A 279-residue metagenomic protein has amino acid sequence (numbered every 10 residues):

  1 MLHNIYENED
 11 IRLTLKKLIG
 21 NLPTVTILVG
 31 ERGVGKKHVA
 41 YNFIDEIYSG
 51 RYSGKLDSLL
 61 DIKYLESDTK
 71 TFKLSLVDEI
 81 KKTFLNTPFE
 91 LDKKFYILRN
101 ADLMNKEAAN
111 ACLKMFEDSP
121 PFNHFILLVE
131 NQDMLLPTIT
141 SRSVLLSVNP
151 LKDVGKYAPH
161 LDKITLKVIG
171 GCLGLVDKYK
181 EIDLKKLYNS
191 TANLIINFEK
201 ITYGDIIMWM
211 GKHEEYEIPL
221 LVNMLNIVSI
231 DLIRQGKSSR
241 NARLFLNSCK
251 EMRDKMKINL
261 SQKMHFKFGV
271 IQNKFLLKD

Functional and structural regions predicted by a protein language model:
M1-K55, P121-H124, V129-D279: Charged, glycine-rich active-site and insertion segments that engage polyanionic ligands
L13-L18, L74-F95, D102-L103, E107-K114: Conserved alpha-helical scaffold flanking the Walker A/P-loop in AAA+ ATPase domains
L28, L98-R99, C112-L113, V129: Hydrophobic residues in beta-strands of the RecA-like P-loop NTPase core, especially within AAA+ ATPase
R51-S67: Conserved catalytic segments around the Walker B and adjacent sensor/switch elements of P-loop NTPase domains
D61, K94-F95, H124: The start of beta-strands in P-loop NTPase/AAA+ ATPase cores
Y64-L65, L98, V148: Conserved beta-strand positions
T71, L103-M104, D118, M134 (+1 more regions): Residues immediately C-terminal
